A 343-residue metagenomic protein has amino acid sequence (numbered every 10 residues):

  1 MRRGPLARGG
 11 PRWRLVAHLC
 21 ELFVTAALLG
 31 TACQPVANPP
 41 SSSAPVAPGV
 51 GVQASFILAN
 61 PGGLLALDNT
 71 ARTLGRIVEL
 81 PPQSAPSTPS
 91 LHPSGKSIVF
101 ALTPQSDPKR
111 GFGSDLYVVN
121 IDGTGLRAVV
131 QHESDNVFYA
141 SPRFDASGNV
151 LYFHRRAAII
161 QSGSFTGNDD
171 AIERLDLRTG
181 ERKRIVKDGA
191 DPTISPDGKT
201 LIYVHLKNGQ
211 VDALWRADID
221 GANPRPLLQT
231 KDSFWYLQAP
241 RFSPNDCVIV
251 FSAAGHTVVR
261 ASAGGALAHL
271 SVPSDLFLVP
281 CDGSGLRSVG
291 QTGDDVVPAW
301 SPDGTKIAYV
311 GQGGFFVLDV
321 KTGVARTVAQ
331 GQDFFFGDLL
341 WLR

Functional and structural regions predicted by a protein language model:
M1-W13: N-terminal secretory signal peptides that target proteins for export/translocation
W13, L22-F23, D68, D333: Low-complexity, intrinsically disordered regions enriched in charged/polar residues
A17-C20, N38-P40: Intrinsic disorder/low-complexity segments
H18-T31: Bacterial N-terminal signal peptides
C33-R343: Sequence signature of WD/YWTD-type beta-propeller architectures
